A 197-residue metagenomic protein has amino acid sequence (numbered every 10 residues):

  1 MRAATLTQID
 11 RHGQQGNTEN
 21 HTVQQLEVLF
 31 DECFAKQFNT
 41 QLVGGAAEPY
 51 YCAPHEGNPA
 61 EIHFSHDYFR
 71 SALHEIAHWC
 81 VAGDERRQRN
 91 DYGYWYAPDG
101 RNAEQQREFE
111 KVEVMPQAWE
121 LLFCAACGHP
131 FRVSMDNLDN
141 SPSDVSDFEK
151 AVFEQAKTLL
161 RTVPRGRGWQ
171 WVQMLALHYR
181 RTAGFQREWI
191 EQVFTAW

Functional and structural regions predicted by a protein language model:
M1-E56, Q106-K111: Auxiliary, metal-adjacent structural segments of Zn-dependent hydrolase domains
H55-S71, Q106: Short pre-active-site segment immediately N-terminal to the catalytic Zn-binding motif
P59, V81-V114, V133-P142: Post-HEXXH active-site segment of zinc metalloproteases
R70-G83: Active-site recognition of the HExxH zinc-binding catalytic motif
E110-A126: An active-site-proximal "capping" alpha-helix that borders the catalytic cofactor pocket
L122-N137: Short helix/loop segments within enzyme catalytic domains that coordinate or immediately flank catalytic cofactors
M135, D139-W197: Pan-zinc metallopeptidase signature
